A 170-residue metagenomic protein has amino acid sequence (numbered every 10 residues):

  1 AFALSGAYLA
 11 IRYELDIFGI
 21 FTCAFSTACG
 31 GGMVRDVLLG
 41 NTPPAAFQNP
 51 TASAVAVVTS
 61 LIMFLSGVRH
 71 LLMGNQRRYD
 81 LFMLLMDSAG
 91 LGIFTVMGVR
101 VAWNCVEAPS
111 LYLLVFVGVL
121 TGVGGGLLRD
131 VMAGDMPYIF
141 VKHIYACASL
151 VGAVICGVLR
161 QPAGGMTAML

Functional and structural regions predicted by a protein language model:
A1-F2, D87-G90, L128: Intrinsic, low-complexity N-terminal interaction/targeting segments
A1-S5, T22-S26: The first (N-terminal) embedded transmembrane alpha-helix
L4-Y13, D36-V37, I62-R77, L127-P137: C-terminal ends of transmembrane helices
A24-G30, F82-G98, G118-L120, I144-G157: Small-residue-rich segments of transmembrane alpha-helices in multi-pass membrane proteins, especially helix faces
V37-F47, V99-L113, V158-T167: Helix-coil boundary and interhelical linker segments in multi-pass alpha-helical membrane proteins
A45-V58, P109-G122: Structural signature of hydrophobic alpha-helical transmembrane segments
A56-R100: Ordered, amphipathic secondary-structure segments that act as subunit-interaction surfaces in large macromolecular
Y112-V123, L127-L170: C-terminal transmembrane helix-loop-helix hairpin of multi-pass membrane proteins
